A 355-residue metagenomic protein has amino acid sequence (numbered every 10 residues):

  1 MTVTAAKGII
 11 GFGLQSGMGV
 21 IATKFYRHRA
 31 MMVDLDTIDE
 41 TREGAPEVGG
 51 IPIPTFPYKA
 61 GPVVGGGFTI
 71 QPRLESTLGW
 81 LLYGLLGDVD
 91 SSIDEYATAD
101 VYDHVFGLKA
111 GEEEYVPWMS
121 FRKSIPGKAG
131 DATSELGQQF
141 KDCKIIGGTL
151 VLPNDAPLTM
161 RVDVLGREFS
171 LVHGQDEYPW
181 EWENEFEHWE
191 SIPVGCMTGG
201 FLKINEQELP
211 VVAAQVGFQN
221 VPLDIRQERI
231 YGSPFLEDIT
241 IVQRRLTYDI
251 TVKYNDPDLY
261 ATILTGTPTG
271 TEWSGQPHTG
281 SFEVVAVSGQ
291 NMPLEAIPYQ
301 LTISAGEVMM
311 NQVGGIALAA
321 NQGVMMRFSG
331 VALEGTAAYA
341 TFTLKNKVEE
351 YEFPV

Functional and structural regions predicted by a protein language model:
M1-V355: Signature of extracytoplasmic/envelope-associated structural regions
